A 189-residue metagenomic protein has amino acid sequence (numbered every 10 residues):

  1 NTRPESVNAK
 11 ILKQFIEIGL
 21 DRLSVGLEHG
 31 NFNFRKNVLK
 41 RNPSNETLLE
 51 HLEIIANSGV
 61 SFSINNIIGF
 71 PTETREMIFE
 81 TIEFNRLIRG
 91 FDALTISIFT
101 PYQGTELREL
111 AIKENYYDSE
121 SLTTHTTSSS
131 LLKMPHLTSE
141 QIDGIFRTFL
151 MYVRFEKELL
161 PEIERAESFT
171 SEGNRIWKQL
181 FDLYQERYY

Functional and structural regions predicted by a protein language model:
N1-S171: A structural motif corresponding to the C-terminal lobe/cap of the Radical SAM core domain
T170-Y189: C-terminal non-catalytic accessory extensions
